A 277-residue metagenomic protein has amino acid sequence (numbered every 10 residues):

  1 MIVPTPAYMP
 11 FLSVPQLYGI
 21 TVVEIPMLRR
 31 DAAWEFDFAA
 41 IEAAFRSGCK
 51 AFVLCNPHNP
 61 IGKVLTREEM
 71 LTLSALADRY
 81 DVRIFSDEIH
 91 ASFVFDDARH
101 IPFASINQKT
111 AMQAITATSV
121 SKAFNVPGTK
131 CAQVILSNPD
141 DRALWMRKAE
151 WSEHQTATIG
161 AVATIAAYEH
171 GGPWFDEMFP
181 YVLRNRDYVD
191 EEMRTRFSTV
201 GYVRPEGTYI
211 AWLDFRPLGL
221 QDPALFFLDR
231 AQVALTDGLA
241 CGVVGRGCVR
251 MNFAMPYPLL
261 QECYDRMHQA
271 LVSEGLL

Functional and structural regions predicted by a protein language model:
M1-P15: Conserved PLP-anchoring active-site segment centered on the Schiff-base-forming lysine
V3, E24, V53-L54, S86 (+1 more regions): Hydrophobic residues in well-ordered beta-strands that form the structural core
I20, R79-R83, A111-M112: A short helix->loop->beta-strand "cap" motif at the edges of active sites that frequently abuts
M27-D96: Active-site phosphate-binding strand-loop segment of PLP-dependent enzymes
E42-A43, T110, F226-L235, C241-L277: PLP-dependent enzyme catalytic core of the Aspartate aminotransferase-like
N107-L183, E191-E192, L271: Conserved core segment of the aminotransferase class I/II
I135, W212-D214, N252-A254: Short hydrophobic/aromatic beta-strand micro-patches that form the beta-sheet surface supporting nucleotide- or nucleic
I165, Y181-D190, G201-D214: Conserved glycine-rich beta-strand-loop-beta hairpin in the small C-terminal domain of fold type I
